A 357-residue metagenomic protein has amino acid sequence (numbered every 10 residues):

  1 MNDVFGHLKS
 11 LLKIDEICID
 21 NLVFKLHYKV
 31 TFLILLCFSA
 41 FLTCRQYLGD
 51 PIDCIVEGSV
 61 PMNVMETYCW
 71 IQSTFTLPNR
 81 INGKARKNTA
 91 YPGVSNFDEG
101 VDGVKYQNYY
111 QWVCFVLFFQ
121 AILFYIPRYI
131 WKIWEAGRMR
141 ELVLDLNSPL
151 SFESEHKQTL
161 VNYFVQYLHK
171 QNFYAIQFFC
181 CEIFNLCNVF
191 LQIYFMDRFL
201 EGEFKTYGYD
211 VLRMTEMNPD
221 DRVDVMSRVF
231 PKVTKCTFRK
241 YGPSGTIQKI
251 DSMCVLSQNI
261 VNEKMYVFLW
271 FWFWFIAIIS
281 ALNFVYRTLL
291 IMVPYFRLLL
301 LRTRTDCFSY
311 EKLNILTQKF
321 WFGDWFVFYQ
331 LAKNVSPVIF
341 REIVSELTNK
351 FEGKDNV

Functional and structural regions predicted by a protein language model:
M1-V357: Membrane-embedded alpha-helical segments and the immediately adjacent membrane-proximal loops of multi-pass integral
